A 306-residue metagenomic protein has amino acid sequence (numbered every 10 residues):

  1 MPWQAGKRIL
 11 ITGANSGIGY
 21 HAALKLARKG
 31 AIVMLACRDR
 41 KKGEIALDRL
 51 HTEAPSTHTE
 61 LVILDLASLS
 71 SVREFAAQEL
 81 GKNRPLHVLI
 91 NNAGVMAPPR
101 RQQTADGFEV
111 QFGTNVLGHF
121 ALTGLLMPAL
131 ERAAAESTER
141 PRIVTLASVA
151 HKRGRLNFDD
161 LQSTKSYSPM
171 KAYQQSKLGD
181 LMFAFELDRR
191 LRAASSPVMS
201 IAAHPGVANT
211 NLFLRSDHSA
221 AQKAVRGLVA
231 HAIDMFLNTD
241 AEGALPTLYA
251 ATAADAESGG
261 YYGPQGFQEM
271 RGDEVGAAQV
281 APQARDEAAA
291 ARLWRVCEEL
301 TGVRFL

Functional and structural regions predicted by a protein language model:
M1-Q222, E299-L306: Rossmann-fold NAD(P)H-dependent dehydrogenase/reductase core
L35, L64, M235, P282-R285: Pocket-edge positions in alpha/beta enzyme catalytic cores
D106, V110, Y167-K171, H231-D234 (+1 more regions): Short coil/turn segments at secondary-structure junctions
S176, G227-A278, R285-A291, R295: C-terminal helical subdomain
